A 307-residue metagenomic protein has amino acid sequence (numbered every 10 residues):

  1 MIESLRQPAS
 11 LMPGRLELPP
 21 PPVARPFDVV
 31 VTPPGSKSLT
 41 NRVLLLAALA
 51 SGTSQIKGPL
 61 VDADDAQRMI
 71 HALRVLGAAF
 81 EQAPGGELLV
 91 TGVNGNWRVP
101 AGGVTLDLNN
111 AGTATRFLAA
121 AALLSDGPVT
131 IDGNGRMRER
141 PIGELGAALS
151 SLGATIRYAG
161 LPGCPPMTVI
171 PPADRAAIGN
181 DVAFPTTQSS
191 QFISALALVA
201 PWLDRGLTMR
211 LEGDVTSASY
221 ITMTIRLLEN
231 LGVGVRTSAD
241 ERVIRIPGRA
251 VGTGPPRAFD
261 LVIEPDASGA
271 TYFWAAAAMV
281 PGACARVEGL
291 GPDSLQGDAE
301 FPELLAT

Functional and structural regions predicted by a protein language model:
M1-T307: Structural preference for solvent-exposed beta-strand-turn elements and adjacent flexible terminal/loop segments within
